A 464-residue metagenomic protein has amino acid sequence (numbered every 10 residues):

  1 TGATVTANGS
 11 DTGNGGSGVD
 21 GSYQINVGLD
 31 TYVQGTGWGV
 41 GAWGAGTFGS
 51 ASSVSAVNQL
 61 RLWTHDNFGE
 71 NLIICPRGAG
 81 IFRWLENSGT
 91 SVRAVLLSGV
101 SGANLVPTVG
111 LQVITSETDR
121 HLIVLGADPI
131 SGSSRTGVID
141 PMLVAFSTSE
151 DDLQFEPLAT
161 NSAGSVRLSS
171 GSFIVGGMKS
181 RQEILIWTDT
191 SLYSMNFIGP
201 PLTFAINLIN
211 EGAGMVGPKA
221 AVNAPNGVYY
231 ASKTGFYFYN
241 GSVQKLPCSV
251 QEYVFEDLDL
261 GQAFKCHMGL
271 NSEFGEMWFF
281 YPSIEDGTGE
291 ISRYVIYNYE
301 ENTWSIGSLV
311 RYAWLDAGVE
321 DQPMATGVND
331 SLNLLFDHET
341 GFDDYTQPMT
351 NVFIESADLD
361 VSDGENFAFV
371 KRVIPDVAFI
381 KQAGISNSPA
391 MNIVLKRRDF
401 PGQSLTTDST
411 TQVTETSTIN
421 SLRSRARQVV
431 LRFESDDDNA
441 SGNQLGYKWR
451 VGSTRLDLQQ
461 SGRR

Functional and structural regions predicted by a protein language model:
T1-L62, T90-R93, G102-L105: Small/polar beta-strand repeat architecture
L29-Q34, W38-F48, V54-V57, L62-N67 (+3 more regions): Beta-sheet repeat architectures centered on beta-propellers
V33-Q34, W38, I81-E86, P129-L158 (+2 more regions): Short beta-strand segments and strand-loop junctions that repeat across beta-rich extracellular domains
G44-N58, G89-C266, N302-W304: Beta-propeller and closely related beta-pinwheel folds
E70-W84, T90-V92: Hydrophobic or amphipathic alpha-helical targeting/insertion segments
I73-C75, V124, L185-W187, Y229-A231 (+2 more regions): Conserved beta-strand element within WD40/beta-propeller blades
I81-F82, L192, F236, N333: Structural signal for beta-propeller blades
